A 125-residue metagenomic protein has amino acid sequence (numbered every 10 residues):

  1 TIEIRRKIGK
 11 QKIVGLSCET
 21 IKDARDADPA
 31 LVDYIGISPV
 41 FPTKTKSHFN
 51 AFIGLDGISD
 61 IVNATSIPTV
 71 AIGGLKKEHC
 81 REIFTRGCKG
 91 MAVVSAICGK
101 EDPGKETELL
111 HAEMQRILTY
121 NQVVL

Functional and structural regions predicted by a protein language model:
T1-I4, G36-F49, C80, F84-E113: Glycine-rich phosphate-binding active-site loops on the catalytic face of alpha/beta enzymes
T1-T20, H48-K77, L110-N121: Alpha-helix-loop-beta-strand connector modules within alpha/beta enzyme cores
T20-K46: Histidine/lysine/aspartate-rich catalytic loop segments that bind and position anionic ligands
D26, I61, E82: Hydrophobic/aromatic ligand-binding patch that stacks against planar heteroaromatic rings of cofactors or nucleotides
A30, A64, T85-G87: Structural motif
V123-L125: A short, charged, Gly/Pro-tolerant segment at domain boundaries
